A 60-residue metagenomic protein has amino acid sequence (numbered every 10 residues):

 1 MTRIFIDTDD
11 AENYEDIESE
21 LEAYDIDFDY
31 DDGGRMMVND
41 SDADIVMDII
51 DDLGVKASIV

Functional and structural regions predicted by a protein language model:
M1, M36-M37, M47: Detector for methionine-enriched segments
M1-D31: N-terminal acidic leader/helix
N13, D42-I45: Short phosphate-engaging motifs
I17-L21, V46-G54: Short amphipathic alpha-helices in soluble, non-transmembrane regions that often serve as interface/regulatory elements
D29-D31, G54-V60: Conserved short beta-strand edge segments in small beta-sheet-based binding/regulatory domains
G33-S41: A generic structural motif
